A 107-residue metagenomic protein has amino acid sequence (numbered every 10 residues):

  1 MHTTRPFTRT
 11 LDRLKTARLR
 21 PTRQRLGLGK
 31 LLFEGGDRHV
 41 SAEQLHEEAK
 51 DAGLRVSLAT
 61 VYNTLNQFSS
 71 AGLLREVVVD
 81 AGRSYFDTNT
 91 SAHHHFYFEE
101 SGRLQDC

Functional and structural regions predicted by a protein language model:
M1-E34: Intrinsically disordered, low-complexity serine/threonine- and proline-rich regulatory segments
S41-G53: DNA-recognition alpha helix
V61-A71: Basic amphipathic alpha-helical segments that dock to polyanions
S70-C107: Non-DNA-binding regulatory cores of transcription-related proteins, predominantly C-terminal effector-binding
